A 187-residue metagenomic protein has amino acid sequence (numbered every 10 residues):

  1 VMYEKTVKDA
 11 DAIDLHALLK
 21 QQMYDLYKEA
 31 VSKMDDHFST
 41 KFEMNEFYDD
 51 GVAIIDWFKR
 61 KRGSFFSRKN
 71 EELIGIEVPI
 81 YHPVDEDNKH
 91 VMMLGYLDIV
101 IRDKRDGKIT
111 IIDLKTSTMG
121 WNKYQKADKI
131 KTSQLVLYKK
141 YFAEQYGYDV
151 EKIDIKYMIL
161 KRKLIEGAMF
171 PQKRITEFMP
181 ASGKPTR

Functional and structural regions predicted by a protein language model:
M2-I76, P83, M179: A non-catalytic, helix-rich entry segment at domain boundaries
Y3-K8, R60, Y81-V84, R102-K104 (+2 more regions): Short regulatory "switch" loops immediately downstream of catalytic or recognition motifs within protein catalytic
K8-A10, D106, Y148: Short, glycine- and charge-enriched coil/turn segments that flank and shape catalytic ligand pockets
I13, K28, A127-D128, K140-R187: Metal-dependent nuclease catalytic regions and adjoining charged, substrate-binding loops involved in nucleic-acid end
Q22, N70-E71, N88-K89, G107 (+1 more regions): Intrinsic-disorder/low-complexity loop/linker signature
I54, F58-K61, L114, K131 (+2 more regions): Broad hydrophobic/π-residue packing in well-ordered secondary structure
E71-I74, I109, E151-I155: Residue-level recognition of the N-termini of beta-strands and the immediately preceding loop/turn
I74-V136, K140-Y146: Non-catalytic protein-protein interaction segments used by genome-maintenance enzymes to assemble and couple activities
